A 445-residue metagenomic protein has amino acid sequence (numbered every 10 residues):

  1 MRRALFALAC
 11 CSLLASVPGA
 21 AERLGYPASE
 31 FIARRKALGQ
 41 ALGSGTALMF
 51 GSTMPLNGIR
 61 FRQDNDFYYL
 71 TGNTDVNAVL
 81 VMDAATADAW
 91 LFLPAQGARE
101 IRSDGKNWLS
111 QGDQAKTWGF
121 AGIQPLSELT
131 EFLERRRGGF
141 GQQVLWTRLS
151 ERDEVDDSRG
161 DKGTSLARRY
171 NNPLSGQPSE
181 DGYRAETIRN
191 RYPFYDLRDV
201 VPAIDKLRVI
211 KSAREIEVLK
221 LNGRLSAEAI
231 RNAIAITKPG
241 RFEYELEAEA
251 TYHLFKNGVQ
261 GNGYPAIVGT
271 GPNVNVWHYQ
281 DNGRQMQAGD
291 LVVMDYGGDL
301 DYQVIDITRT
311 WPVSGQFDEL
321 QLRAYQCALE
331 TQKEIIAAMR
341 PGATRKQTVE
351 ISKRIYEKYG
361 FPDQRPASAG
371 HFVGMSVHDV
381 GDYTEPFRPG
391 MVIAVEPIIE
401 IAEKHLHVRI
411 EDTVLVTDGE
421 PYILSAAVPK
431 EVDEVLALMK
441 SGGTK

Functional and structural regions predicted by a protein language model:
M1-A4: Positively charged n-region of N-terminal signal peptides that target proteins for export
A7-A15: Bacterial N-terminal signal peptides
V17-K445: Active-site neighborhoods and metal-handling regions in enzymes and metal-associated proteins
